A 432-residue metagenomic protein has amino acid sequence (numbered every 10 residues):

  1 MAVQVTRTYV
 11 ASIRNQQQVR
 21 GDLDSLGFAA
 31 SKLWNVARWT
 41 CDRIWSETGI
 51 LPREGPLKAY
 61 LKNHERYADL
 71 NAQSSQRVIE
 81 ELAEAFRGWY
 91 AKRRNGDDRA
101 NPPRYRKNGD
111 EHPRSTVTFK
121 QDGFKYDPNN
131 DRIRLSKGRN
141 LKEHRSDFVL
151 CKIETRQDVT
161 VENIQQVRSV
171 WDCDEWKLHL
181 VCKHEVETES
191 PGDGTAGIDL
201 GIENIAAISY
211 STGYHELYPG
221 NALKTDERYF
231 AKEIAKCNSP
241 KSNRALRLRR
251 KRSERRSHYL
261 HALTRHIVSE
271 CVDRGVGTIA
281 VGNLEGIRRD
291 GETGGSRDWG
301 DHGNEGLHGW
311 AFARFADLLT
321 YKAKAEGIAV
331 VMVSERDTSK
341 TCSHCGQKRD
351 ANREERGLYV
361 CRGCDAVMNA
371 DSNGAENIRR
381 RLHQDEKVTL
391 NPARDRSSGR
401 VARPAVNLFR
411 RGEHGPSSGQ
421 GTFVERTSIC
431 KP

Functional and structural regions predicted by a protein language model:
M1-Q76: Gly/serine-rich nucleotide phosphate-binding loop at the start of the catalytic core of nucleotide/ADP-ribose-handling
Q4-T6, H184-V186, N304-G306, W310-P432: Positively charged, low-complexity nucleic-acid-binding target-recognition regions
Q18-S25, A29, R77, E81 (+7 more regions): Generic recognition of stable, solvent-exposed alpha-helical segments in well-folded globular domains
K32, H144-Q165, C173-W176, V181 (+3 more regions): Short helix-coil boundary/hinge micro-motifs
A37, V78-W89, S372-L382, T389: Stable alpha-helical structural segments in soluble proteins, enriched in small hydrophobic residues
S46, I50, P56, K62-N63 (+3 more regions): Substrate-contacting helices/loops that form the catalytic groove of nucleic-acid and nucleotide-polymer processing
E54-R168, G309: Acidic carboxylate diad motif detector
